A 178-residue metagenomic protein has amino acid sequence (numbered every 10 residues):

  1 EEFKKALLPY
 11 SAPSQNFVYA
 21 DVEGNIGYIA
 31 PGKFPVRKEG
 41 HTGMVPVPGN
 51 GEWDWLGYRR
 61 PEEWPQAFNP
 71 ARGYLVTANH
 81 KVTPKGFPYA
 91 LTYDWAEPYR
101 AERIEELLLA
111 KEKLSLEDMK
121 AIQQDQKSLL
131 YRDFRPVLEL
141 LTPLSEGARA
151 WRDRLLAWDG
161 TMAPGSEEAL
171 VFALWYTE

Functional and structural regions predicted by a protein language model:
E1-P9: Alpha/propeptide regions of enzymes that mature by internal proteolysis
P9-Y10, W95: Non-cytosolic beta-sheet module surface loops
Y10-A12, R59-R60: Short solvent-exposed loop/turn micro-motifs enriched in small/polar/acidic residues
P13-Y19: Bilobed periplasmic-binding protein-like "clamshell/Venus-flytrap" ligand-binding domains
D21-E178: Long, compositionally biased non-active-site segments enriched in small/hydrophobic residues and glycine
